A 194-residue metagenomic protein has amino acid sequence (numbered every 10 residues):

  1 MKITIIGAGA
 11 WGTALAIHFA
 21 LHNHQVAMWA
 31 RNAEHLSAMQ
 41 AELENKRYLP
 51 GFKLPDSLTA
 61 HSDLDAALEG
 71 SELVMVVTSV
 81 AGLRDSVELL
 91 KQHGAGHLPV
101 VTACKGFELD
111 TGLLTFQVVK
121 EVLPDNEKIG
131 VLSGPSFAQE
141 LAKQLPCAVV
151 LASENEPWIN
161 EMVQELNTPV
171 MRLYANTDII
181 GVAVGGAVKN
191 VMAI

Functional and structural regions predicted by a protein language model:
M1-F52, A60-S62: NAD(P)+-binding Rossmann beta1-loop-alpha1 motif at the extreme N-terminus of oxidoreductases
E34-A38, L109-D110, I159: Short, charged/polar "capping" segments at the starts of alpha-helices and the immediately preceding loops
S57-T59, M171: Short, conserved active-site loop motifs that form the nucleotide-linked donor/cofactor pocket
H61-E69, L73-P146, M162: Rossmann-like NAD(P)(H) cofactor-binding subdomain of soluble oxidoreductases
G82, H93, V118, V122-N126 (+1 more regions): Internal alpha-helical scaffold of NAD(P)-dependent oxidoreductase catalytic cores
